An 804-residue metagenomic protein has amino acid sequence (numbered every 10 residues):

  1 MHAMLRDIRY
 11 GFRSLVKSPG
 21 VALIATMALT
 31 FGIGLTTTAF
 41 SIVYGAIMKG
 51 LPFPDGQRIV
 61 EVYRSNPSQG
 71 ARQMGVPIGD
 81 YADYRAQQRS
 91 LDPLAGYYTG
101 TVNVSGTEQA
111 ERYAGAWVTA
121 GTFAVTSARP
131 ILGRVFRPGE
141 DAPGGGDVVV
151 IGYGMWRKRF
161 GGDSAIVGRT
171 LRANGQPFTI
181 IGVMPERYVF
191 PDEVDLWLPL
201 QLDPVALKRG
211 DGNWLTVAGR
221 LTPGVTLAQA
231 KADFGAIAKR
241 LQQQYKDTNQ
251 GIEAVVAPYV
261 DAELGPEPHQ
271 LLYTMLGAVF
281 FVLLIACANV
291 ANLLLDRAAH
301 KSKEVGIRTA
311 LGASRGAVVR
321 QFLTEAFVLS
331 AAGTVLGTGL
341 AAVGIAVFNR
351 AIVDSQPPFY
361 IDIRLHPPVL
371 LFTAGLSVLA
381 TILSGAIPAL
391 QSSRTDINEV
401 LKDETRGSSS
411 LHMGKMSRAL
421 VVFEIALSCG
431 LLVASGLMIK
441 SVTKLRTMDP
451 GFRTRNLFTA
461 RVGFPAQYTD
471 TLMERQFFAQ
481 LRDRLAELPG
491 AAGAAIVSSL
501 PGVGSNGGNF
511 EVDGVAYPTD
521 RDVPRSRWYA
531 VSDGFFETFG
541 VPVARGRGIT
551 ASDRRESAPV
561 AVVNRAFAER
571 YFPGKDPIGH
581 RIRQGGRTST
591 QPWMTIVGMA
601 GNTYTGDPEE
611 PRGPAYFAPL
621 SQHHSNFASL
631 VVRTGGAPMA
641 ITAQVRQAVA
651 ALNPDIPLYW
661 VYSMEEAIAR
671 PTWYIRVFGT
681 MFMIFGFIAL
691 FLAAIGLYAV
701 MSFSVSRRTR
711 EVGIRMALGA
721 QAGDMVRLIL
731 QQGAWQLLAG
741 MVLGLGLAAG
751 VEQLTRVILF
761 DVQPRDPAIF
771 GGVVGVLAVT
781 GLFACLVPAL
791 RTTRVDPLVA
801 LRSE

Functional and structural regions predicted by a protein language model:
M1-A22, Y259-G265, L294-R320, T324 (+2 more regions): Alpha-helical transmembrane segments of integral membrane proteins
M1-V21, F53, Q109-R112, G144 (+12 more regions): Membrane-helix entry/capping segments
S18-A46, G50, I285-A288, S330-T334 (+4 more regions): Short, strongly hydrophobic transmembrane alpha-helices
F31-V60, L295, G344-D354, L427-N456 (+4 more regions): Alpha-helical transmembrane segments
A39-I42, A291, F327-V400, L437-K440 (+1 more regions): Small-residue-rich transmembrane alpha-helices
L51-T101, N213-A218, L445, D449-N509: Membrane-proximal extracellular/periplasmic loop immediately following the first transmembrane helix
T101, G115-P138, D147-L271, A346-R350 (+3 more regions): Mid-to-C-terminal secondary-structure elements that act as membrane-proximal/extracytoplasmic interface segments
A286-S330, I695-L737, M741, P788 (+1 more regions): Interfacial "coupling" helices/loops that link adjacent transmembrane helices in transporter permeases
